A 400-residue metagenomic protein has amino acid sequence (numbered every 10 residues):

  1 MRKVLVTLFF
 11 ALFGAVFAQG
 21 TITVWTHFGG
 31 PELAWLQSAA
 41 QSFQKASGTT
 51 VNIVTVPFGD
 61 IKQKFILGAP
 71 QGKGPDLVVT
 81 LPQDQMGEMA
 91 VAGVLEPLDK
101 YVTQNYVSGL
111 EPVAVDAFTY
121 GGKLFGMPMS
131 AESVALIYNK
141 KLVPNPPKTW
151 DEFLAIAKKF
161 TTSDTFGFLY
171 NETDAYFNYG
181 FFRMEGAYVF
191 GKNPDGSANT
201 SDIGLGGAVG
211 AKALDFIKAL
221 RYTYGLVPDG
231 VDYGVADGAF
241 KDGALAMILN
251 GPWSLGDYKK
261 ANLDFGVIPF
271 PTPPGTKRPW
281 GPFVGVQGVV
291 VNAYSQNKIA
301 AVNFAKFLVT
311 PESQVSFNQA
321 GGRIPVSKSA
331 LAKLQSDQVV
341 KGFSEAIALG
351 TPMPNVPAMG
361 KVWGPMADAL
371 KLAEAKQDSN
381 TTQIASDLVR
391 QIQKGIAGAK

Functional and structural regions predicted by a protein language model:
Q19-G29, T49-V54, D76-L77, F166: Short, well-ordered beta-strand elements
Q41, A46, D215, A219-Y222 (+4 more regions): Extracytoplasmic/periplasmic substrate-recognition and gating elements
T50-V51, L349-K400: Conserved C-terminal helix/tail region of periplasmic/extracytoplasmic solute-binding proteins
G68, P75-D76, N105-K140, G167 (+2 more regions): A structural signal for short loop-to-beta-strand junctions that line the ligand-binding cleft of periplasmic/secreted
L81-V134, N145-I156, F181, G266-P269 (+1 more regions): Hinge/lid segment of periplasmic solute-binding proteins
D99-L110, Y188-K212, K260, T272-P282 (+2 more regions): Short, solvent-exposed loop/beta-turn-alpha elements that line the ligand-binding surface or hinge of extracytoplasmic
G121-M129, V134, L154-D202, L245: Extracytoplasmic/periplasmic solute-binding protein
I156-A157, N199-D229: Glycine-centered hinge/linker elements that transmit conformational signals in sensory and ligand-binding systems
